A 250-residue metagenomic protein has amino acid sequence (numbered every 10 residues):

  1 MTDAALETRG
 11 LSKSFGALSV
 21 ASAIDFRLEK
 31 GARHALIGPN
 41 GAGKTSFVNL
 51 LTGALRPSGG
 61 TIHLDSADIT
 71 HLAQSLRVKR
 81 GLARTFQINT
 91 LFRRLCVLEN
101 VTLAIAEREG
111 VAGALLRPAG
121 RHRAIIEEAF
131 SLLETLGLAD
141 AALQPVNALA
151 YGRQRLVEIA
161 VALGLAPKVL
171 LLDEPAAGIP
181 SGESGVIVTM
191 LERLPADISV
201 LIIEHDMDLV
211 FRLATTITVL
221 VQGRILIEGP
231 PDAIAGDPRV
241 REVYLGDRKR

Functional and structural regions predicted by a protein language model:
T2-R250: Glycine-rich phosphate-binding loops of nucleotide-dependent enzymes
